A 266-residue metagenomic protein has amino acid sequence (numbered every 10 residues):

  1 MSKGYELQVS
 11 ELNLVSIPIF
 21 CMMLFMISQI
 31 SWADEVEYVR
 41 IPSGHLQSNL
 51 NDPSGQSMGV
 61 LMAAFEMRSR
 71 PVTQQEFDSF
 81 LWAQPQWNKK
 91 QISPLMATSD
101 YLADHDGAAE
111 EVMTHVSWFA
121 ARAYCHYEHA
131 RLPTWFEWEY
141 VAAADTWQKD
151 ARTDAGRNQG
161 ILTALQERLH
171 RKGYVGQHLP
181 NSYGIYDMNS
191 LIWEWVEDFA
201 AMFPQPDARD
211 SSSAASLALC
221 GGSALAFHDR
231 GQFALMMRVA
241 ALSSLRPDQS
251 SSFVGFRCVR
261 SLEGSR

Functional and structural regions predicted by a protein language model:
M1-L14: N-terminal secretory signal peptides that target proteins for export/translocation
S16-I27: Bacterial N-terminal signal peptides
I30-W32: Sec/Tat signal peptide C-region and signal peptidase I cleavage site
D34-L95, H115-S117, S190: A short glycine-rich, aromatic-capped structural motif
D52-Q56, A241-P247: Short, P/G- and charge-enriched loop/turn segments at secondary-structure junctions
V72, D198-A200, E263-G264: Acidic glycine-/aspartate-rich tracts in secreted/extracellular proteins
D100, D104-G107, T114-V239, P247: Functional-site microenvironments in short loops/helix caps that host divalent-cation chemistry
S250-R266: Short, structured beta-strand segments at or near domain termini in extracellular proteins/domains
